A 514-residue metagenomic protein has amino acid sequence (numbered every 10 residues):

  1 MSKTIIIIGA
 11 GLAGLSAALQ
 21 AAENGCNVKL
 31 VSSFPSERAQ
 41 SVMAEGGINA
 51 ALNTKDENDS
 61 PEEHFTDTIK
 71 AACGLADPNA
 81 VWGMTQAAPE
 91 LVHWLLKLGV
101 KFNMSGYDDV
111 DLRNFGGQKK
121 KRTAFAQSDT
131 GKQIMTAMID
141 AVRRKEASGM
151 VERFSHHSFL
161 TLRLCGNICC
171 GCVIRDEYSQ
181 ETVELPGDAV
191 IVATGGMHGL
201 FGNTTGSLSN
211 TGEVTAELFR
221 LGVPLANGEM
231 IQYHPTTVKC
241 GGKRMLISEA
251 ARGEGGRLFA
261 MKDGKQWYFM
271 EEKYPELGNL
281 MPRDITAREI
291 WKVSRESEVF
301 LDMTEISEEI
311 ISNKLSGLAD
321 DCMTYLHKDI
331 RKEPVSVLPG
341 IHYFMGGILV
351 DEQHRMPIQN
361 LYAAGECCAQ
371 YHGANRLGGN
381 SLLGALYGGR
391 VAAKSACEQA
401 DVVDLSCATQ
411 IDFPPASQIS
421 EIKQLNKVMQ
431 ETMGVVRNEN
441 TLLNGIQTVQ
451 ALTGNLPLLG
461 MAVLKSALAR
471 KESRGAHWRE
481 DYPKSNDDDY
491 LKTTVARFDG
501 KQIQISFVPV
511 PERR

Functional and structural regions predicted by a protein language model:
M1-T4, Q20, N24, P35-E37 (+10 more regions): Glycine- and aromatic-enriched mobile tails/lids
K3, Q180-A189, P357: Core beta-strand elements of the Rossmann-like FAD/NAD(P) dinucleotide-binding domain in flavoenzyme oxidoreductases
T4-L30: N-terminal Rossmann-like FAD-binding beta1-loop-alpha1 element of flavoenzymes
A50-M84: Glycine-rich active-site loop/strand segments that organize a redox cofactor
A76-Q86, A124-D140, T204-G212, T237-G241 (+1 more regions): Short beta-strand to alpha-helix junction loop
L96-E181, A193, G202, H234-K239: Conserved redox-cofactor binding core of oxidoreductases
A189-R244, N380-S395: Glycine-rich loop(s) and the adjacent beta-strand/alpha-helix scaffold that form part
E217, V223-E333, S395-D401: An anion/pyrophosphate-binding glycine-rich loop and adjacent beta-alpha core in soluble alpha-beta enzymes
